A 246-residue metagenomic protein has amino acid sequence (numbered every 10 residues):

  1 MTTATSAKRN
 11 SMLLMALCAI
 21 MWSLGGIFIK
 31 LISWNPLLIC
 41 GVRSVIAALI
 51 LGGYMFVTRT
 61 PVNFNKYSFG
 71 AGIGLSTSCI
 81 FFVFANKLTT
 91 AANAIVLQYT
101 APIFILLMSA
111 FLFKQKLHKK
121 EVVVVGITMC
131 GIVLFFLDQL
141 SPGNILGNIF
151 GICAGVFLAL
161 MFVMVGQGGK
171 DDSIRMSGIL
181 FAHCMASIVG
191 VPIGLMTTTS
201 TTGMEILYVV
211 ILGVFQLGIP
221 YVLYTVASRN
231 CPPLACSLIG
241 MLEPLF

Functional and structural regions predicted by a protein language model:
M1-G41, G70-I73, F81, G126 (+2 more regions): Glycine-/small-residue-enriched transmembrane alpha-helix faces in small-molecule transporters and effluxers
I20-S23, I27, V45, G52 (+8 more regions): Hydrophobic/small/kink-forming positions within alpha-helical transmembrane segments of polytopic membrane proteins
L31-T77, F104-I105, F157-M164, I179-T197: Transmembrane alpha-helices of multi-pass small-molecule transport proteins
L51, I73-L75, L107-M108, L117-L137 (+3 more regions): Hydrophobic transmembrane alpha-helices of multi-pass small-molecule transport proteins
Y54-T58, A101-V123, Q139, L245-F246: C-terminal transmembrane-helix exit sites in multi-pass transporters
F56-N93, Q98, C130, L134 (+1 more regions): Specific transmembrane alpha-helical segments of multi-pass solute transporters/efflux pumps, especially DMT/EamA
V62, K66-S68, I95-Q98, K114-L134 (+1 more regions): Loop-to-transmembrane alpha-helix entry segments
A94-T100, V165-M185, L217-F246: Helix-helix packing/entry segments at the starts of transmembrane helices
